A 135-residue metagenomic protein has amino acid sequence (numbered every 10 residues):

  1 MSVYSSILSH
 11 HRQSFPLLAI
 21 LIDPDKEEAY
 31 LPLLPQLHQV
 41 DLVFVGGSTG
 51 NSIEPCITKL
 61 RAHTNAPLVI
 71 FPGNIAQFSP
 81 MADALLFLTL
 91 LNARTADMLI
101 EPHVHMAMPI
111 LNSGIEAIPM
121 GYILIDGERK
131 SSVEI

Functional and structural regions predicted by a protein language model:
M1-K59: Conserved N-terminal beta1-alpha1 strand-loop-helix module at the mouth
F15-Y30, N74, Y122-I135: Active-site mouth loops of central-metabolism enzymes
P16-I22, D41-V45, L68-I70, L85-F87 (+1 more regions): Hydrophobic faces of well-ordered beta-strands that scaffold small-molecule active sites in alpha/beta enzyme cores
E27, N65, F87-L90: Generic secondary-structure signature for well-ordered alpha-helical cores
Q39, T64, P80-M81: Short, structured coil segments at secondary-structure junctions
G47-G50, G73-I75, L90-L91: Short, ordered loop/turn segments at secondary-structure junctions
E54-I75, H105-I118: Alpha-helix-loop-beta-strand connector modules within alpha/beta enzyme cores
Q77-I135: Conserved anion-binding
